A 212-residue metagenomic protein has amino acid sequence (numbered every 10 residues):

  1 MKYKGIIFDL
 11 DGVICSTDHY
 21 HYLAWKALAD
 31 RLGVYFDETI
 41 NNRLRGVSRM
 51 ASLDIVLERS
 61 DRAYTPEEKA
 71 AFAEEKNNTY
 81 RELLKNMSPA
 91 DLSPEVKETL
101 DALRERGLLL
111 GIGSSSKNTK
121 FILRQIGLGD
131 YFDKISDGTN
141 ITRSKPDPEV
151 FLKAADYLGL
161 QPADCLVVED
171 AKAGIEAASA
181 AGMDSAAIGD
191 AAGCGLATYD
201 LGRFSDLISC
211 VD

Functional and structural regions predicted by a protein language model:
M1-K4, K97, D101-A102, S116-D212: Asp-based, Mg2+/Mn2+-dependent phosphohydrolase catalytic module
M1-N42: Active-site neighborhood of HAD-like aspartate-dependent phosphohydrolases
I14, L92, I112, R143 (+1 more regions): Conserved SAM-binding loop
Y22, K26, R49-D54, A73 (+1 more regions): An amphipathic alpha-helix signature
L28, M50-Y64, I122, A155: Helix-loop "lid/cap" segments that line or gate small-molecule binding pockets
Y35, E58-P94: Metal-dependent phosphoesterase signature
E82-I112: Short, acidic loop-to-helix structural element flanking the phosphoryl-transfer center in phosphate-processing enzymes
